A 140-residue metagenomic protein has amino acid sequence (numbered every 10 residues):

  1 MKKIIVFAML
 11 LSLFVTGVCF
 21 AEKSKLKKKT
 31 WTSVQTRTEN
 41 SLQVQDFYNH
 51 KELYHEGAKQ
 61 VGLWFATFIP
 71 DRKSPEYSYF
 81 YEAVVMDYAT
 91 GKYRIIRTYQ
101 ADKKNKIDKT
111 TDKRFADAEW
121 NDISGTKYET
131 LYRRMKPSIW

Functional and structural regions predicted by a protein language model:
M1-I4: Positively charged n-region of N-terminal signal peptides that target proteins for export
V6-F7, G91: General alpha-helical segment detector with a strong preference for membrane-spanning helices and helix-boundary regions
A8-T16: Bacterial N-terminal signal peptides
A21-Y81, D87-W140: N-terminal secretory-pathway/extracellular module detecting exported/lumenal segments and adjacent signal-anchor/first
